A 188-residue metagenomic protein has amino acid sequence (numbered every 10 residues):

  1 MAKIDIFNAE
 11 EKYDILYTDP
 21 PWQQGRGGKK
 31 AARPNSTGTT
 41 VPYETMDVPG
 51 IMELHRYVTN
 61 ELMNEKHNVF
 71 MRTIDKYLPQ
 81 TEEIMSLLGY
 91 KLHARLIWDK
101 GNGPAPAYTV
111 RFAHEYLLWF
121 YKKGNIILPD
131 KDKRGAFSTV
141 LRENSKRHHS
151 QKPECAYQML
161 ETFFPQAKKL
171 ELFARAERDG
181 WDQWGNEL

Functional and structural regions predicted by a protein language model:
M1-L188: Class I S-adenosyl-L-methionine-dependent methyltransferase catalytic core
